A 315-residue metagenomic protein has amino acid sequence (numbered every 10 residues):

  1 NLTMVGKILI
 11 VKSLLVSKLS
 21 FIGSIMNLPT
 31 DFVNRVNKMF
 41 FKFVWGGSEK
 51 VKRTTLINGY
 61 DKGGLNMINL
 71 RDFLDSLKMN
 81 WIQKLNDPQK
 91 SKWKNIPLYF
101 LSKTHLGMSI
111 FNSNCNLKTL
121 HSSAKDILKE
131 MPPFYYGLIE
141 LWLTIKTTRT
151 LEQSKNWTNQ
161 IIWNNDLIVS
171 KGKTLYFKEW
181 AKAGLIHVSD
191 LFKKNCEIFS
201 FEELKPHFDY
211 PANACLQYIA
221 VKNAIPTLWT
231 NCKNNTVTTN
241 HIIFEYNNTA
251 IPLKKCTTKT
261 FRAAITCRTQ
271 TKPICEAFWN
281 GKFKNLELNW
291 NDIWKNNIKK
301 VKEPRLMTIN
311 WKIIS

Functional and structural regions predicted by a protein language model:
N1-L28, W45-S48, M79-N86, K90-K92: Basic, alpha-helical interaction scaffolds
T3, P29-T30, K52, E303: Generic structural signal for alpha-helix starts
M4-I8, F40-G46, I274-G281: Short, functional N-terminal and low-complexity linear motifs
L15, F40-F43, N66, N310: Mobile genetic element proteins and their domesticated derivatives, centered on retroelements and DNA transposons
N27-M39: Hydrophobic, mid-to-C-terminal alpha-helical segments
V36, E49-S315: Extended C-terminal regions of large enzymes
